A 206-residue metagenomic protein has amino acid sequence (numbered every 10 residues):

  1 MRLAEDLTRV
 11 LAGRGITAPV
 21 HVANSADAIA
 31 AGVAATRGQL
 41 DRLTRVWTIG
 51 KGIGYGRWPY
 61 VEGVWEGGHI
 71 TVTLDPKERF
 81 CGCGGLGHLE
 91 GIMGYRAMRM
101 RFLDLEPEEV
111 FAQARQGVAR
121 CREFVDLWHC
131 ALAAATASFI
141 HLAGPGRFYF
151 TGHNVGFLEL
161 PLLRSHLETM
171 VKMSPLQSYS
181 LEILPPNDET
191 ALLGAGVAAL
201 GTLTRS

Functional and structural regions predicted by a protein language model:
M1-L43, L158-S174: Glycine-rich phosphate-binding loop and adjoining helix at the ATP-binding site of ATP-dependent phosphoryl-transfer
L7, Y60-D75, S165-Q177: Acidic-glycine-rich active-site phosphate/pyrophosphate-binding loop
T8, A31-A35, D126-I140, E168 (+2 more regions): Generic structural signal for well-ordered alpha-helical scaffold segments
V20-A28, V46-I49, E182-T190: Active-site nucleophile and cofactor-binding loops and adjacent substrate-binding regions of central metabolic enzymes
H21-V22, G32-C121: Glycine/GP-enriched mid-protein hinge/lid loop-to-helix segment characteristic of carbohydrate kinases
D27-A30, I53-Y55, V155-L158, T190: Short, active-site-adjacent cap segments at secondary-structure transitions
R99-P161, Y179-E189: Adenine-nucleotide phosphate-binding core of ATP-dependent small-molecule kinases
P175-S206: Conserved glycine-rich phosphate/nucleotide-binding loop and adjacent Mg2+-coordinating catalytic segment
